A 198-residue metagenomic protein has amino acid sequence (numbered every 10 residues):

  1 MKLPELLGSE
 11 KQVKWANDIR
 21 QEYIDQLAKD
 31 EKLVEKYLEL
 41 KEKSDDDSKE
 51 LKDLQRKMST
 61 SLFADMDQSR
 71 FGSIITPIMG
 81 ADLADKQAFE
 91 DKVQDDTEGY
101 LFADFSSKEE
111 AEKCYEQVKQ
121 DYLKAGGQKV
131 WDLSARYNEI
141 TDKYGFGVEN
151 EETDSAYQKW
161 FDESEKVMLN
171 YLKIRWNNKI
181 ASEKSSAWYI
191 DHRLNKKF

Functional and structural regions predicted by a protein language model:
M1-D142, G147-F198: Charged, low-complexity intrinsically disordered segments and flexible loops
